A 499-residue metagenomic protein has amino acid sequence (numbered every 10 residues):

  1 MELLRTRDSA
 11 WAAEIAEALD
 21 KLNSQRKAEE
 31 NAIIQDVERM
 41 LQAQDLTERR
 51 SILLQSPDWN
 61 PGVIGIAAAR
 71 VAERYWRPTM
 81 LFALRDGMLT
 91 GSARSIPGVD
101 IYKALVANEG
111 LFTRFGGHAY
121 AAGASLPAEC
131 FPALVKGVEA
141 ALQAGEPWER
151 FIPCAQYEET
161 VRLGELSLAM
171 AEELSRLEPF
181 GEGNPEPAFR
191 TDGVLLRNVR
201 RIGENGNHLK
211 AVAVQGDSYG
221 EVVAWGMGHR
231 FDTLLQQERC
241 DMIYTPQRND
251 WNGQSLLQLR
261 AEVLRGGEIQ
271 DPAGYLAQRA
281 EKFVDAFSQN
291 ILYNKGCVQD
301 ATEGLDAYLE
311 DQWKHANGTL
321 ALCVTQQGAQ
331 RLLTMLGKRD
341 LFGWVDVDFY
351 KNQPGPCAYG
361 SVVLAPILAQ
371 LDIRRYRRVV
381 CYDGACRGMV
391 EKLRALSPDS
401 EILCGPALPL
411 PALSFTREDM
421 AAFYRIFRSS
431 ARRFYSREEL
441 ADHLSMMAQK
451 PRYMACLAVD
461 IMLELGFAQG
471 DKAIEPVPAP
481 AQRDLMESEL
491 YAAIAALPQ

Functional and structural regions predicted by a protein language model:
M1-C130: Hydrophobic helix-and-loop "lid/oligomerization" segment in the mid-to-C-terminal part of catalytic domains
M80, I461-I474: A short, conserved structural fragment
M227-I243: Short nucleic-acid-contacting surface segments enriched for D/E, G, S/T with interspersed K/R
A316-L332: Conserved strand-helix element at the start of the C-terminal RecA-like helicase core
R339-R377: Conserved motor-coupling elements within RecA-like helicase/translocase cores
S414-M446: Short amphipathic alpha-helical interface segments
M447-E464: Short amphipathic alpha-helical interaction segments
A479-Q499: Short, amphipathic alpha-helical interaction segments positioned at domain boundaries
